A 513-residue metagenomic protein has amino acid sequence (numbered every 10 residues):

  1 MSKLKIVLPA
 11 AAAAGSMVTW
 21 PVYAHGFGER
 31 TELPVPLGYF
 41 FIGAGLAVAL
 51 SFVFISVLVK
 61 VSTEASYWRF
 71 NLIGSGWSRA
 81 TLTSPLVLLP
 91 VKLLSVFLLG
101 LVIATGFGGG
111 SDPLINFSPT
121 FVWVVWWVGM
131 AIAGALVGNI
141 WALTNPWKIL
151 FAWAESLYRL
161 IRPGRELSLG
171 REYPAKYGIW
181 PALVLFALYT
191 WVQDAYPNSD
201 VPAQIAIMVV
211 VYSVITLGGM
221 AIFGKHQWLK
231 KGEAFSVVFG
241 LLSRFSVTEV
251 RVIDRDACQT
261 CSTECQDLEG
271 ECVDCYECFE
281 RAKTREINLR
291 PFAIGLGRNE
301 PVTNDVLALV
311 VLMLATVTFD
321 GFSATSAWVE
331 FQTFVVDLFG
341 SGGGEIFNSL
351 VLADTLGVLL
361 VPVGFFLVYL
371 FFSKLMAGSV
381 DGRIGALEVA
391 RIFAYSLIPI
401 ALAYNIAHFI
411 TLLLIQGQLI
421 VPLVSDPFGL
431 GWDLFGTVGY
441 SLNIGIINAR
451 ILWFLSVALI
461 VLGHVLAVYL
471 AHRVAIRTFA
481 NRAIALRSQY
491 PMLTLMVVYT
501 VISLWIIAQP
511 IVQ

Functional and structural regions predicted by a protein language model:
K5-E286, F319-D320: Transmembrane-helix bundle segments that line or gate the permeation/cavity pathway in multi-pass membrane proteins
V18-F27, A104-S111, T318-F339, L413-P427 (+1 more regions): Membrane-helix interface motif
F27-A44, R79-A80, D112-V124, I294-N299 (+2 more regions): Membrane-interface segments at the starts/ends of alpha-helical transmembrane spans
M130-A135, L307-G321, S396-L419, M496-V501: Hydrophobic alpha-helical membrane-insertion segments
L143-P146, V317-A327, V363-L375, I400-L434: Transmembrane alpha-helix/helix-exit interface in multi-pass inner-membrane proteins
L229-L370: Long, internal scaffold/assembly segments composed of regular secondary structure
L397-N405, F409-H472, A480, R487-T494: Hydrophobic alpha-helical transmembrane segments and adjacent short intramembrane/lumenal linkers of inner/organellar
I502-Q513: Juxtamembrane boundary at the C-terminal end of a transmembrane helix
